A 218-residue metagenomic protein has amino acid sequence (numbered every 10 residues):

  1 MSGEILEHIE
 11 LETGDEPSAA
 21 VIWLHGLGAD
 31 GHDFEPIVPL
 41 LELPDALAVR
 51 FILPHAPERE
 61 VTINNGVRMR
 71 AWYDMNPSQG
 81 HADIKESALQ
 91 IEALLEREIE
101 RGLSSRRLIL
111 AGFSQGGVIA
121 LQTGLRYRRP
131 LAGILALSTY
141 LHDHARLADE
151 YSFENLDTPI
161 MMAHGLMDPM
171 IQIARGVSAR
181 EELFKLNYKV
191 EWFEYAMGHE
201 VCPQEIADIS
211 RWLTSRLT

Functional and structural regions predicted by a protein language model:
S2-R107: Serine-hydrolase catalytic machinery in alpha/beta-hydrolase-like enzymes
A19, T158-P159: Alpha/beta-hydrolase fold active-site loops
F34-P39, Q172-E182: Short alpha-helix in the alpha/beta-hydrolase fold that links the catalytic acid
L41-A46, Y151-D157: Short, conserved loop/helix-junction motifs that constitute active-site signature segments in enzyme catalytic cores
H55, A111, L135-S138, A163 (+1 more regions): Alpha/beta-hydrolase-fold catalytic nucleophile elbow
S104-F153: Primarily recognizes the serine-hydrolase "nucleophile elbow" in alpha/beta-hydrolase and SGNH/GDSL folds
I160, V177-T218: C-terminal catalytic histidine-bearing segment of alpha/beta-hydrolase fold enzymes
M162-H164, D168: Short beta-strand/loop motif that positions the catalytic acidic residue of the alpha/beta-hydrolase fold
